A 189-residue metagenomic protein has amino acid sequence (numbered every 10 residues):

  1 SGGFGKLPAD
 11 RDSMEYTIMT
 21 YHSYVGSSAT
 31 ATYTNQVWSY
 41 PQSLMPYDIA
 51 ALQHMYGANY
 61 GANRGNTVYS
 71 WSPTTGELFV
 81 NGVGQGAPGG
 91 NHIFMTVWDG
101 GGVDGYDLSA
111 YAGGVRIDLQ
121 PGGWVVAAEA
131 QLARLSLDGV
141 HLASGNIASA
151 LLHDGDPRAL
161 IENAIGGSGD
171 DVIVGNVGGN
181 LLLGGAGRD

Functional and structural regions predicted by a protein language model:
G2-D12, H22-A31, H54-G82, V103-G145: GD-rich hexapeptide-repeat beta-solenoids
D10-S13, P88-G89, V97-G101: Extracellular/periplasmic catalytic domains that process cell-envelope and extracellular macromolecules
M14, G100-G101, D156, V177: Parallel beta-helix/beta-solenoid
E15, M45-A51, P157: Stable alpha-helical elements in mature extracytoplasmic
I18, T96, G105, R116 (+4 more regions): Discrete beta-strand positions within long extracellular beta-solenoid architectures
T34-Q42, V83-Q85, G90-I93, I147-A150: Active-site rim elements
S43, P88-G89, L152-R158, A164-G166 (+2 more regions): Low-complexity, polar/charged sequence tracts that form flexible coils or short amphipathic helices and often embed
G101, A110-A112, P121, I165-D170 (+2 more regions): Extracellular, beta-strand-rich repeat scaffolds characterized by small/acidic residue-biased motifs
